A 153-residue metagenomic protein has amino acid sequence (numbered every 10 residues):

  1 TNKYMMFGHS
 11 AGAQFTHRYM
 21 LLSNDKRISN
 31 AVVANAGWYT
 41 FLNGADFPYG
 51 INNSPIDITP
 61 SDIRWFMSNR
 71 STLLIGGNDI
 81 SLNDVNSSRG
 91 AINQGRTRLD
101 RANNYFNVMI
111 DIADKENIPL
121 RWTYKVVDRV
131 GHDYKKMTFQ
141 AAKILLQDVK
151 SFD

Functional and structural regions predicted by a protein language model:
T1-F7, A11-Q14, L120: Gly/Ser-rich "nucleophile elbow"/oxyanion-hole loop immediately N-terminal to the catalytic nucleophile in hydrolases
T1-N2, D25-I28, W65-S68, E116-R121: Short helix-terminating capping/connector loops at secondary-structure junctions
K3-F7, N93-T97, Y134-M137: Conserved aromatic-histidine-acidic binding/catalytic patches
F7-H9, A34-N35, L74, V127: Alpha/beta-hydrolase-fold catalytic nucleophile elbow
A11-A13, N78, D128-D133: Short, internal active-site loops enriched in acidic
A13-N24, A31, F139-A142: Short glycine-enriched nucleophile-adjacent loop and the immediately C-terminal alpha-helix near the catalytic center
S29-V32, A36-D114: The feature captures the conserved acid-bearing segment of alpha/beta-hydrolase catalytic domains
N86, F106-D153: C-terminal catalytic histidine-bearing segment of alpha/beta-hydrolase fold enzymes
